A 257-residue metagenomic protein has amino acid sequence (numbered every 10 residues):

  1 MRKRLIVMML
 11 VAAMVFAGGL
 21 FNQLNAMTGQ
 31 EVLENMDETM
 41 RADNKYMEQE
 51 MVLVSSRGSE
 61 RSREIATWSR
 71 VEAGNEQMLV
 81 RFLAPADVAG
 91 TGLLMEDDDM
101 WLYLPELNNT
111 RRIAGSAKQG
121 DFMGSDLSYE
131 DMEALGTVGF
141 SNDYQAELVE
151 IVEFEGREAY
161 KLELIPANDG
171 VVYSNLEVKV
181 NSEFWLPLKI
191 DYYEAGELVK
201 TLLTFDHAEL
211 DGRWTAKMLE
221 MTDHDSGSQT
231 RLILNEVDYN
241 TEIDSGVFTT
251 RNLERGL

Functional and structural regions predicted by a protein language model:
M1-R4: Positively charged n-region of N-terminal signal peptides that target proteins for export
M8-G19: Bacterial N-terminal signal peptides
A17, L24-A26: Boundary at the C-terminal end of the N-terminal hydrophobic targeting segment
M27-E106, E147: N-terminal mature ectodomain segment of secretory-pathway/periplasmic proteins
R61-S62, L135-E147, L198-L202: A short, amphipathic edge element
E72, L83-P85, D98-D99, P105-L107 (+5 more regions): Solvent-exposed coil/turn segments that connect beta secondary-structure elements in extracytoplasmic/periplasmic
G92-S141: Surface-exposed, polar helix/loop patches in the mature regions of secreted/periplasmic/lumenal proteins that form
N109-I113, G120, E133, E155-R251: Gly/Pro-enriched, hydrophobic low-complexity segments that function as extracytoplasmic propeptides/linkers
